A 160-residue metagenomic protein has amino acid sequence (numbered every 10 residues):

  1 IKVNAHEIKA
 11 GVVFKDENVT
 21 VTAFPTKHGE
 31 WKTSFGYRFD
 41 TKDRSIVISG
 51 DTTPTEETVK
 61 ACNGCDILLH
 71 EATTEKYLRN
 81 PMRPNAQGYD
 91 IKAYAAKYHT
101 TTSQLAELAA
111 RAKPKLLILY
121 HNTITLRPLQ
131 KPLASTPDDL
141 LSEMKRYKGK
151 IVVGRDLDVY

Functional and structural regions predicted by a protein language model:
I1-N63, D156-Y160: Core dinuclear metal-dependent hydrolase active-site scaffold
F35-G36, S45, T53-K150, G154-R155: Cap/insert and terminal regions of metallo-dependent hydrolase folds
